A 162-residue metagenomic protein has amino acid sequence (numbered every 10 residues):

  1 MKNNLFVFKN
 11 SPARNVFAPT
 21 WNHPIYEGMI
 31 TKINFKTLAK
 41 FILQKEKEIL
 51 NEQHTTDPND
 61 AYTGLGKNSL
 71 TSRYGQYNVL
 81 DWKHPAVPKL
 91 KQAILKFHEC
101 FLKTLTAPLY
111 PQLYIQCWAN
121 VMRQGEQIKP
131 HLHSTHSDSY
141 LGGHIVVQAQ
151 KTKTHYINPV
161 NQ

Functional and structural regions predicted by a protein language model:
M1, Y26, Y110-L113, Q127 (+1 more regions): Aromatic-enriched hydrophobic runs in primary sequence
K2-T106: Non-heme Fe(II)/2-oxoglutarate
N4-F6, N34, S72, W82-V87 (+4 more regions): Intrinsic disorder and flexible coil segments
A18-T20, P111, M122, Q148: A generic structural signal for short, solvent-exposed coil/turn residues that cap or connect secondary-structure
T20, L109-P111, H133-S139: A generic structural micro-feature
C100-Q124: Long amphipathic N-terminal alpha/beta scaffold segment
Q116-Q162: Catalytic core of non-heme Fe(II) oxygenases with the double-stranded beta-helix
